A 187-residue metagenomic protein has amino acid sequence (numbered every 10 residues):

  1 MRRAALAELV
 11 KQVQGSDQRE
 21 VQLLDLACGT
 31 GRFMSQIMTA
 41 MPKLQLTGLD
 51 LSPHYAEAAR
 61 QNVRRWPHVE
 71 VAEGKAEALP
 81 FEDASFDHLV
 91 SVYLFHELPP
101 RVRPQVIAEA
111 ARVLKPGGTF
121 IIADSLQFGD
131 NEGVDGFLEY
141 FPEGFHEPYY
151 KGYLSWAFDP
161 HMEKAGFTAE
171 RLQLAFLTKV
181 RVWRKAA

Functional and structural regions predicted by a protein language model:
M1-R19: Conserved alpha-helix/loop element of class I SAM-dependent methyltransferases that forms part of the SAM/SAH-binding
L24-D25, T30-A78: Class I SAM-dependent methyltransferase SAM/SAH-binding core
E77-L89: A short acidic, Gly/Pro-enriched loop at the edge of an enzyme's catalytic core that lines a small-molecule cofactor
H88-R101: A short SAM/SAH-binding and catalytic strip from SAM-dependent methyltransferases
P104, I121-V180: C-terminal alpha-helical "lid/dimerization" subdomain adjacent to the S-adenosyl-L-methionine
P104-P116: A short glycine-rich, Lys/Arg-flanked "PGG" loop and its adjoining helix->strand segment in the class I
V182-A187: C-terminal lobe and adjacent flexible extensions of AdoMet/dcAdoMet transferase-like proteins
